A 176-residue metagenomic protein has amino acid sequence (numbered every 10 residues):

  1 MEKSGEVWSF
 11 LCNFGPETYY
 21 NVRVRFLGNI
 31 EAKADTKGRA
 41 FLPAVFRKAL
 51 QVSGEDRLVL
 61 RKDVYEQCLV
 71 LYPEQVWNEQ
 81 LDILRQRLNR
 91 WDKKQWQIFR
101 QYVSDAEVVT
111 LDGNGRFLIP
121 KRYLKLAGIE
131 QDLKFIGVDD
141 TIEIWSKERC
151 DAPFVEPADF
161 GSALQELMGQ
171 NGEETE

Functional and structural regions predicted by a protein language model:
M1-I30, T36-R39, F46-N114, R122-E176: Flexible "stalk/tail and boundary" regions
